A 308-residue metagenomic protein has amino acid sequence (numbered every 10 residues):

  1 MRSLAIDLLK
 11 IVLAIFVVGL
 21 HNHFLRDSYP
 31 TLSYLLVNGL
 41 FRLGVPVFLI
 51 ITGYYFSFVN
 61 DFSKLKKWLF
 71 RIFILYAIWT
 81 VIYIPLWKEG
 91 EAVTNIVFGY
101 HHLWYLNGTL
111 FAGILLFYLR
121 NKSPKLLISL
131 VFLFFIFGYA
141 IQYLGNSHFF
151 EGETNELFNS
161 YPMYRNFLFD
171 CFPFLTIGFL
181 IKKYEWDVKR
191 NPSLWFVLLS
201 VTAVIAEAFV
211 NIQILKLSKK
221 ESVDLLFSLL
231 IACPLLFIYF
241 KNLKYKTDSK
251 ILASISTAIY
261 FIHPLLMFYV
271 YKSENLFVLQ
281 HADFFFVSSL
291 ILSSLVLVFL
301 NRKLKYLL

Functional and structural regions predicted by a protein language model:
M1-L308: Alpha-helical transmembrane segments and their immediate juxtamembrane cytosolic regions
